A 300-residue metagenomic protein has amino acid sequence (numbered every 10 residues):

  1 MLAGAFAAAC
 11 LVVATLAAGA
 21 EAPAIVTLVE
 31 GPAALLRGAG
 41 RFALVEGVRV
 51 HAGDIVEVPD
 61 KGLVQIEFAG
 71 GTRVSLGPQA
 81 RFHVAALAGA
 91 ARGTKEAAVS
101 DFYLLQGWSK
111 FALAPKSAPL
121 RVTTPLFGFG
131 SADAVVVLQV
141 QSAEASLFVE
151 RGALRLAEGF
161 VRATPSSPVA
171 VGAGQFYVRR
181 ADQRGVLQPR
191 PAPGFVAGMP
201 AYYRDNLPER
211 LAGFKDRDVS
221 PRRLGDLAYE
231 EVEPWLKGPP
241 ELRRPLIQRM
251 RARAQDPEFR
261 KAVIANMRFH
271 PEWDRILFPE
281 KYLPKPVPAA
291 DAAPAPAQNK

Functional and structural regions predicted by a protein language model:
M1-G4, Q298: Short, low-complexity, intrinsically disordered N-terminal peptides in bacterial proteins
A3-A14: Bacterial N-terminal signal peptides
V13-A14, F111, G238, I276: Enriched - but not universal
L16-A22: Extreme N-terminus of proteins, especially the signal/transit-peptide cleavage junction and the first residues
G19, K95-A97, V140-K300: C-terminal interaction modules
P23-V171, Y177-R179: Structural recognition of beta-strand segments within beta-rich domains
